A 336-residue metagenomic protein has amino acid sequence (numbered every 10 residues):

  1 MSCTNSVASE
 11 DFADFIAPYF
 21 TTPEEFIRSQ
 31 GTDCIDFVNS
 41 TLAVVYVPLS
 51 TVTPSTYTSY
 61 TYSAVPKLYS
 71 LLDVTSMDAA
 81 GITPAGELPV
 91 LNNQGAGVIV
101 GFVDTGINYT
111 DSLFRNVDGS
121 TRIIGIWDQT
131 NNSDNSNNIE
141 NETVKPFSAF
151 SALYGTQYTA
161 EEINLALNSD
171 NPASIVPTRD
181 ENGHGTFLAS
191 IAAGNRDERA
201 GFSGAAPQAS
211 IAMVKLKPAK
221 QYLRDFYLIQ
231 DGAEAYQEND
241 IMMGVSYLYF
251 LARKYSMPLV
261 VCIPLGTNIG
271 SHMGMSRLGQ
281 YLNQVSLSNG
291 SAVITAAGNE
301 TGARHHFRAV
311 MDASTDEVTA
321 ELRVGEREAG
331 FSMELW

Functional and structural regions predicted by a protein language model:
M1-D11, F15-I99, G106-R122: Autoinhibitory propeptides
A8-D11, F37-N39, N92-G97, A205 (+4 more regions): Solvent-exposed loop and beta-edge segments used for protein-protein assembly and interaction
P66-Y69, Q129, K217, N299: Short, solvent-exposed coil/turn elements at secondary-structure transition points
I82-P84, A313-T319: Active-site glycine-rich loop that binds ribose-phosphate moieties when present
L88-Q237, S256, E328-A329: Subtilisin-like serine protease catalytic core
N116-R122, G279, M311-A313: Glycine-rich, phosphate-binding/catalytic loops in enzymes
R199, V318-W336: Hydrophobic beta-strand segments within beta-rich accessory/binding domains
Q221-A309, R327-L335: Substrate-binding/access-modulating region of protease and related hydrolase catalytic domains
